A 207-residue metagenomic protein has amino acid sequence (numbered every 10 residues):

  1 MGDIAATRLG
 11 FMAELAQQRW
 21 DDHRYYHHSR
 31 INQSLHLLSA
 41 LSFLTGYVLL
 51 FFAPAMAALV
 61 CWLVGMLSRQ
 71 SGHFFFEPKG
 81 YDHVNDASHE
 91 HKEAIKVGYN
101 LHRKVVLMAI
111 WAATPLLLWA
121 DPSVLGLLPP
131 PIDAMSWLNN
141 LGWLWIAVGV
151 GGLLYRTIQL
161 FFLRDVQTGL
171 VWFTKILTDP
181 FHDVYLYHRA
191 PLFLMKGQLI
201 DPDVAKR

Functional and structural regions predicted by a protein language model:
G2-H23, F74-G98, I158-R207: Membrane-proximal soluble regions of multi-pass membrane proteins
Q17-Y47, E93-L107: Membrane interfacial helix-start motif at the N-side
L38, S42-T45, V64-F75, V105 (+1 more regions): Alpha-helical transmembrane segments of eukaryotic organelle membrane transporters and related multi-pass membrane
T45, A112-W119, V148-R156: Alpha-helical transmembrane segments
T45-V60, L116-W143: Helix-coil boundary and interhelical linker segments in multi-pass alpha-helical membrane proteins
V48, F52-E77, V150-L163: Hydrophobic alpha-helical membrane-embedded segments
Y99-S123, Y185-L192: C-terminal halves and exits of single transmembrane alpha-helices
I110-P130, G197-R207: Alpha-helical transmembrane segments and their membrane-interface junctions in multi-pass membrane proteins
